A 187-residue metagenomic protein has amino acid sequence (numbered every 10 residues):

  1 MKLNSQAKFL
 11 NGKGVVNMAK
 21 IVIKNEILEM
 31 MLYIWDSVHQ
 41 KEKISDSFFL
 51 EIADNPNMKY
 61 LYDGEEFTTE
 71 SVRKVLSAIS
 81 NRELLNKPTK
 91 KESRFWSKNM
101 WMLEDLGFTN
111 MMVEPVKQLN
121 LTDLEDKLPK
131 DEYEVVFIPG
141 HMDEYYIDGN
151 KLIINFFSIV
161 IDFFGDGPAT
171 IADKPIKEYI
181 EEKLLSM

Functional and structural regions predicted by a protein language model:
K2-M111: N-terminal low-structure segments adjacent to metalloprotease catalytic domains across cellular compartments
G12-V15, F164-P168: Intrinsically disordered, low-complexity coil segments
K41-I44, F48, I147-K151, D166-P168: General "foldedness" signal
L50-E51, Y60, K74, T122-D126 (+2 more regions): Charged/polar, solvent-exposed surface patches and flexible loops
D54, S77, N81, D126-K130 (+2 more regions): Generic surface-pattern signal
E92-F164: Auxiliary, metal-adjacent structural segments of Zn-dependent hydrolase domains
G165-M187: Active-site recognition of the HExxH zinc-binding catalytic motif
